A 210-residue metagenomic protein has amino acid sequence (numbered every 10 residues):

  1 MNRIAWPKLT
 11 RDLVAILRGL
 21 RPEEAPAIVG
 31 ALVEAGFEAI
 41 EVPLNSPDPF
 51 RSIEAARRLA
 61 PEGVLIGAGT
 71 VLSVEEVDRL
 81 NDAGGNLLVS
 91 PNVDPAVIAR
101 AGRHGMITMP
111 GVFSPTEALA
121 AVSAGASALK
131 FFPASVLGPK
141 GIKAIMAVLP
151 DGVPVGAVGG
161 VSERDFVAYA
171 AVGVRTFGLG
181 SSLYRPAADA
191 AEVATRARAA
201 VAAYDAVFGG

Functional and structural regions predicted by a protein language model:
M1-N86, R103, E163-R164, A171 (+1 more regions): Conserved N-terminal beta1-alpha1 strand-loop-helix module at the mouth
R18-R21, S46, A68-V74, S90-D94 (+3 more regions): Glycine-rich beta-to-alpha transition loops that act as phosphate-gripper elements at the mouths of alpha/beta enzyme
G36, G84, N92, G105 (+5 more regions): Conserved functional loop/turn residues at catalytic and ligand-binding sites
A39-V42, K130-F131, V155-G156: Short catalytic-loop micro-motif centered on adjacent basic/acidic residues
R58-V64, G105-I107, D151-V153, V158: Short acidic, glycine/proline-enriched helix-loop-strand junctions
L87-V97, K130-G138, V172-R196: Glycine-rich phosphate-binding active-site loops on the catalytic face of alpha/beta enzymes
P91-L137: Histidine/lysine/aspartate-rich catalytic loop segments that bind and position anionic ligands
A101, T108, I142-L149: CoA-thioester-processing core
